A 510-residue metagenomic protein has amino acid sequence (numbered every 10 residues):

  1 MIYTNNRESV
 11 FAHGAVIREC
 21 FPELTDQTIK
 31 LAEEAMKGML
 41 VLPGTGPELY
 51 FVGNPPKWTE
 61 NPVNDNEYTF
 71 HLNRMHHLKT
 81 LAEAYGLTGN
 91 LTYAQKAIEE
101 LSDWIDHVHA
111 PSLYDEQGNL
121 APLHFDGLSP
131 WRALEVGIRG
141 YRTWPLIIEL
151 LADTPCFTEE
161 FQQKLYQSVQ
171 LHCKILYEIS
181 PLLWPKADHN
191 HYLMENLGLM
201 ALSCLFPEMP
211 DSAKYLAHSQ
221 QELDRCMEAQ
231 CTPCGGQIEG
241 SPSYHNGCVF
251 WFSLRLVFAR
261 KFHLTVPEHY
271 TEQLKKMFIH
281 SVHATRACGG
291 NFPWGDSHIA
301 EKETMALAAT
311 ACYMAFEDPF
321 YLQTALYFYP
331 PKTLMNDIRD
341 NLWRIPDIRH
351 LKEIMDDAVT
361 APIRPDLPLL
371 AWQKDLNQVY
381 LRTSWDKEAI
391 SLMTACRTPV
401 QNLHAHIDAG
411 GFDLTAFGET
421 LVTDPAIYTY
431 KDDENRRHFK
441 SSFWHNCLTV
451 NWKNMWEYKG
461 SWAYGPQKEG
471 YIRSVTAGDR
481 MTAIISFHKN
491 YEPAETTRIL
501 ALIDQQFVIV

Functional and structural regions predicted by a protein language model:
M1-G44: Extreme N-terminal leader/anchor segments
M39-T59, L72: Short alpha-helical hairpin
P55, N64-N291, S297-H298: Aromatic-lined, polymer-binding surfaces characteristic of secreted/periplasmic polysaccharide-degrading enzymes
E239, S243-V422, Y471-I472, T476-G478 (+1 more regions): Carbohydrate-active enzyme catalytic cores, enriched for enzymes that act on polyanionic acidic polysaccharides
T383-W385, T398, L448, W452 (+1 more regions): Short, flexible loop/turn elements at secondary-structure junctions
C396-A409, I427-D432, N490-A494: Glycine-rich phosphate/pyrophosphate-binding beta-alpha loops
D408-R473: Active-site rim segments in enzyme catalytic domains, especially the processed small/beta chain of N-terminal
A477, T482-V510: Acidic, contiguous internal or C-terminal segments within carbohydrate-active enzymes that form a structured patch used
